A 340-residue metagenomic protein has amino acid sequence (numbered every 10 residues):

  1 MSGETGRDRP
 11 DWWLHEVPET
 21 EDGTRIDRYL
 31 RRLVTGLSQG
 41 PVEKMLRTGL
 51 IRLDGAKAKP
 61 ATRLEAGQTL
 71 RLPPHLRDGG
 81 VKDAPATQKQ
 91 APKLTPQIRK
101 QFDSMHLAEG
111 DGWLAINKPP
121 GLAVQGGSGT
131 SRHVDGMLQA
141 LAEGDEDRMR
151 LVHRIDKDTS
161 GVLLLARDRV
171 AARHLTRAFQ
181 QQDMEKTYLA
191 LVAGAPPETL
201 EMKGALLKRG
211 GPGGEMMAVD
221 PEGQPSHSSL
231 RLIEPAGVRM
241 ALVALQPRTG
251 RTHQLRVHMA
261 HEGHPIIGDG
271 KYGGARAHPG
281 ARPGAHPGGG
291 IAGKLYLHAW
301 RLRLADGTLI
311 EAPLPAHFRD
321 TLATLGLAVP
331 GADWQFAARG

Functional and structural regions predicted by a protein language model:
M1-P212, E234-G237, L309-G340: RNA pseudouridine synthases
Y29, T130-L138, R169, V238-L304 (+1 more regions): Pseudouridine synthase
K44, L200, G223, P265 (+1 more regions): Residues that recognize and position ribonucleotide moieties
L94, F102-D103, G214-V219, H286-I291: Short, P/G- and charge-enriched loop/turn segments at secondary-structure junctions
Q97-Q101, V219-S228, Y296-L297: Short coil-to-beta-strand transition motifs
Q182, G194, V219-G223, R231-G237 (+2 more regions): Short, conserved, surface-exposed binding loops centered on an aromatic residue
G210-G213, E222-A236, H261, Y272: C-terminal regulatory/effector modules of DNA-binding transcriptional regulators
